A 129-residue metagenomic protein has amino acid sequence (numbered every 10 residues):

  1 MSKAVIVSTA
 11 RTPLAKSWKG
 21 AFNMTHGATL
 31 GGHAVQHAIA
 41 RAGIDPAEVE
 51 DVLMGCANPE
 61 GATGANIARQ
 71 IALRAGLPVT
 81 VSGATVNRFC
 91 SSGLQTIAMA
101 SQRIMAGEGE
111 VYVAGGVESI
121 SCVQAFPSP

Functional and structural regions predicted by a protein language model:
M1-K16: N-terminal amphipathic/basic leader segments beginning at the initiator methionine
S2, M105, G109-P129: Flexible glycine-/small-residue-enriched beta->alpha junction loops that bind anionic phosphate/pyrophosphate groups
R11-P13, L77-P78, S119: Active-site/binding-pocket entry motifs
L14-A40, N58-G61, A84-A98, S121 (+1 more regions): Active-site pocket-shaping loop/turn-to-helix segments
H37-E50: Phosphate/pyrophosphate-binding loops at sites that engage ATP/ADP/AMP, CoA/4′-phosphopantetheine, polyphosphate
C56-G109, C122: Conserved catalytic cysteine-centered active-site region of acyl-thioester-dependent Claisen-condensing enzymes
